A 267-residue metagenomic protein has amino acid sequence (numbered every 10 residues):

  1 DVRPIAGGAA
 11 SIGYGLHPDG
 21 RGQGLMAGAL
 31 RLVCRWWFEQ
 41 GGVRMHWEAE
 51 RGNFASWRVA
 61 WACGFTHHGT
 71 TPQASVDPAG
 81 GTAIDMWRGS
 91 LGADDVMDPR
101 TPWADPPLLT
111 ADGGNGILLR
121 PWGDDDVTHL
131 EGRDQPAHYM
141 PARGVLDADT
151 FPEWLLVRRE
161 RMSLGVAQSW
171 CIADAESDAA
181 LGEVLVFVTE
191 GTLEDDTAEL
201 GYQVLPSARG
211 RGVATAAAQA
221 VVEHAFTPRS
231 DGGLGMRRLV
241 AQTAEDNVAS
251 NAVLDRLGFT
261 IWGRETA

Functional and structural regions predicted by a protein language model:
D1-M140, S169-A267: Acyl-donor (CoA/ACP) binding surface of acyl/acetyltransferases
S75-V76, V157-E160: Short, P/G- and charge-enriched loop/turn segments at secondary-structure junctions
Q135-V157, Q168-W170: Conserved GNAT-fold acetyl-CoA-binding loop/helix
R143-L146, T150, M162, E194 (+1 more regions): Alpha-helical protein-protein interaction elements
E160-V166: Short loop/turn motifs at secondary-structure junctions and domain boundaries
